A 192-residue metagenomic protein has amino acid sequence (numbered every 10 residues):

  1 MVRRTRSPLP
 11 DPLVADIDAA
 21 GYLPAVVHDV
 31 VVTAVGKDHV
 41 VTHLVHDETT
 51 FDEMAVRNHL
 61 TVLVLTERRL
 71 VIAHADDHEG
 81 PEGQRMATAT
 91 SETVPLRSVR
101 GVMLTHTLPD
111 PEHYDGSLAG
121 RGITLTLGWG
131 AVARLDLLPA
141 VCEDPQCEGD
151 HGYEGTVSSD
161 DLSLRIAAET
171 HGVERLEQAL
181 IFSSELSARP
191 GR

Functional and structural regions predicted by a protein language model:
M1-R68, A73-H78: Anionic N-terminal interaction surfaces
V2-R4, E79-R192: Acidic, Ser/Thr- and proline-rich intrinsically disordered linker/docking segments of eukaryotic scaffolds
